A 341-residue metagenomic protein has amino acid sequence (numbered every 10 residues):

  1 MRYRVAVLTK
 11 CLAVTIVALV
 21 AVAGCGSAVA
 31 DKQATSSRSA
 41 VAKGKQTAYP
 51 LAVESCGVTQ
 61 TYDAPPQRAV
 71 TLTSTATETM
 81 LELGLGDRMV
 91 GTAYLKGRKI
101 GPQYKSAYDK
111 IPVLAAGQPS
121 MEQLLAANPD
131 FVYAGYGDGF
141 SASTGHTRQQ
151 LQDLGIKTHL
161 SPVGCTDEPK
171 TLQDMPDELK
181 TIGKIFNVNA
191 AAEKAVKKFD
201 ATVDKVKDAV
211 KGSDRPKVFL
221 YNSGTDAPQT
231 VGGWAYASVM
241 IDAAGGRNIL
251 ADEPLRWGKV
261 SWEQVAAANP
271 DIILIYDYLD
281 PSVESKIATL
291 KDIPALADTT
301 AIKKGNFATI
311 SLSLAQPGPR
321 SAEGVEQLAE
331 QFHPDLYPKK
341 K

Functional and structural regions predicted by a protein language model:
R2-L19, A23-T77, K184-L220, F332-K341: Bacterial Sec-exported substrate-binding components of ABC uptake systems
A52, T59, H146-G224, G305-K341: Extracytoplasmic substrate-binding proteins
S55-G57, P112-E122, E253-S261: Short helix-initiation/N-cap motifs at beta->coil->alpha
R68, L72-A127, F131, Y136-F140 (+1 more regions): A short, structured surface patch at a secondary-structure boundary
V70-T71, V90-A93, F131-G135, T158-P162 (+4 more regions): Structural recognition of the beta-strand scaffold that forms the well-ordered cores of secreted hydrolase catalytic
T75-E78, L95-R98, F131, G137-S141 (+5 more regions): Solvent-exposed loop/turn segments at secondary-structure junctions within structured extracellular/periplasmic domains
R98, T230-G258: Alpha-helical, coiled-coil/dimerization segments enriched in small aliphatic residues
D138-D153, I272-L290: A ligand-binding cleft/hinge motif common to bilobed small-molecule-binding domains
